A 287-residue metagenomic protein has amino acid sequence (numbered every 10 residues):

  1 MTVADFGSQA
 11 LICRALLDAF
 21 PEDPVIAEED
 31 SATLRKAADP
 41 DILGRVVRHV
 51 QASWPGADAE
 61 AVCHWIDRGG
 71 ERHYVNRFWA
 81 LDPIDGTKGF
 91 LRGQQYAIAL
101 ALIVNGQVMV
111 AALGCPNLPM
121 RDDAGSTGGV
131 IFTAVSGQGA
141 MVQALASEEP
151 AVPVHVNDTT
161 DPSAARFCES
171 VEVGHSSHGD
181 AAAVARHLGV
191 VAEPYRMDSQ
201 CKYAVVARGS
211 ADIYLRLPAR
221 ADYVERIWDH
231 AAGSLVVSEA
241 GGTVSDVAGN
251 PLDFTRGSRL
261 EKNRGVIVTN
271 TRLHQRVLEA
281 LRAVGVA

Functional and structural regions predicted by a protein language model:
M1-I84, L118-P119, L145-E148, D180 (+2 more regions): N-terminal subdomain of lithium-sensitive/metallo-dependent phosphomonoesterases centered on the IMPase/IPPase/PAP
T2-D18, P24, K88-L100, H187-V206 (+1 more regions): Generic detector of contiguous secondary-structure segments
V3, H73-V75, Q95, S126 (+3 more regions): A generic fold-level signal
V3, R35, A52, R68 (+4 more regions): Generic structural "secondary-structure junction" signal
E28, G114, L217: Conserved residues at the C-terminal ends of beta-strands
L43-G44, E60-C63, Y74-G137: DPxDG-like acidic metal-binding loop motif
N117-M120, G128-V130, V135-A140, A144-A287: An extended, acidic
